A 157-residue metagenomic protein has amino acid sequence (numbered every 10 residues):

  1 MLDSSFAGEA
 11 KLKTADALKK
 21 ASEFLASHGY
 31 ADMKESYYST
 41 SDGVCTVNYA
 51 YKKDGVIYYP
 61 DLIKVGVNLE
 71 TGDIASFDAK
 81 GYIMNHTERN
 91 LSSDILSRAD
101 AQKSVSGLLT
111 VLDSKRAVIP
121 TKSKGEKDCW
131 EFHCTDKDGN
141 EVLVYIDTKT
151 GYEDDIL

Functional and structural regions predicted by a protein language model:
M1-L157: Long, terminal "pre-/pro-" and other extracytoplasmic accessory regions that lie outside the mature folded/catalytic
